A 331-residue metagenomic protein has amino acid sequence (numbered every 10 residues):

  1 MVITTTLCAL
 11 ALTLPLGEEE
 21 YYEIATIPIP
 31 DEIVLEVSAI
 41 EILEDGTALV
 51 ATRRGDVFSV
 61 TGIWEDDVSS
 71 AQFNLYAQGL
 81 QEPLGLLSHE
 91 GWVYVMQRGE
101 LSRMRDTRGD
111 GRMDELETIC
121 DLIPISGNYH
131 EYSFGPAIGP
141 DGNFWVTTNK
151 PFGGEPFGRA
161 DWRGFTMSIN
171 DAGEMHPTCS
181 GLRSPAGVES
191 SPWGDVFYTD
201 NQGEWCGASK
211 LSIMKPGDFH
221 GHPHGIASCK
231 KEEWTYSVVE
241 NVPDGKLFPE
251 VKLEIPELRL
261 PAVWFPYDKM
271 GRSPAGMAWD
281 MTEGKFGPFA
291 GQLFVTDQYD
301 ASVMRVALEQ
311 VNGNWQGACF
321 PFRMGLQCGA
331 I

Functional and structural regions predicted by a protein language model:
V2-T13: Sec-dependent N-terminal signal peptides
L12-I331: Beta-propeller domains with acidic blade repeats across secreted/periplasmic ectodomains and cytosolic WD/CNH propellers
